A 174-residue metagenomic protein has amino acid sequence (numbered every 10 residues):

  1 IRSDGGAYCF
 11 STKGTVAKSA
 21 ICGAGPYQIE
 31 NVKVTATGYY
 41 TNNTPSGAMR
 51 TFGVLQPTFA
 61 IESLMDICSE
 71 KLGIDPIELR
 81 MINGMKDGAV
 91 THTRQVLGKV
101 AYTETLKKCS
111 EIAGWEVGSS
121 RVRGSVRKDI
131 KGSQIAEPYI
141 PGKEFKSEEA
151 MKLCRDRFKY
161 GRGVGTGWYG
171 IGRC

Functional and structural regions predicted by a protein language model:
I1-P57, P138-S147, K152-C174: Gly/Pro-rich active-site capping loops and adjacent beta-alpha segments that organize cofactor/substrate pockets
F10-C22, R50-E78, N83, E104 (+3 more regions): Alpha-helical support elements that line or immediately flank enzyme active sites and cofactor-binding pockets
Y40-P45, M81-V90: Short acidic (Asp/Glu) and glycine-rich catalytic loops that position anionic groups and cofactors
M85-C174: Helix-loop-helix junctions that connect adjacent transmembrane helices in secondary transporters/permeases, recognized
